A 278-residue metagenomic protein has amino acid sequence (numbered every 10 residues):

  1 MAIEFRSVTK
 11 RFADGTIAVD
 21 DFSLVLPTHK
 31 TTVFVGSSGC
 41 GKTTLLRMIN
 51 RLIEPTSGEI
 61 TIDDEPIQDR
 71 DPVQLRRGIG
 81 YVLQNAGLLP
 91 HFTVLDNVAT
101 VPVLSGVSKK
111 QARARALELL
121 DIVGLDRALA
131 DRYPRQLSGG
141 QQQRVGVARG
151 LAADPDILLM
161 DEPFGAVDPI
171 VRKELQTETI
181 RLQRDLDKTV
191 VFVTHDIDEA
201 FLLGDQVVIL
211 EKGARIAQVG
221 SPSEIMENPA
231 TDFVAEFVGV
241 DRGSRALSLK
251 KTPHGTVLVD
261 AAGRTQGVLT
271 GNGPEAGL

Functional and structural regions predicted by a protein language model:
N50: Helix-to-loop junction immediately C-terminal to a conserved catalytic motif
P66-G80, L104, K109-K110: ABC ATPase NBD coupling module
F92-A99: Short coil-to-helix segment of the ABC ATPase nucleotide-binding domain corresponding to the Q-loop/switch region
V103, K110-A128: Conserved ABC ATPase "signature" region
Y133-L137, Q141-Q143: Conserved ABC ATPase signature
V147: Hydrophobic anchor residue at the start of the ABC signature
A152-D156: A short, proline-enriched helix->beta-strand linker immediately N-terminal to the Walker B motif in ABC-type P-loop
